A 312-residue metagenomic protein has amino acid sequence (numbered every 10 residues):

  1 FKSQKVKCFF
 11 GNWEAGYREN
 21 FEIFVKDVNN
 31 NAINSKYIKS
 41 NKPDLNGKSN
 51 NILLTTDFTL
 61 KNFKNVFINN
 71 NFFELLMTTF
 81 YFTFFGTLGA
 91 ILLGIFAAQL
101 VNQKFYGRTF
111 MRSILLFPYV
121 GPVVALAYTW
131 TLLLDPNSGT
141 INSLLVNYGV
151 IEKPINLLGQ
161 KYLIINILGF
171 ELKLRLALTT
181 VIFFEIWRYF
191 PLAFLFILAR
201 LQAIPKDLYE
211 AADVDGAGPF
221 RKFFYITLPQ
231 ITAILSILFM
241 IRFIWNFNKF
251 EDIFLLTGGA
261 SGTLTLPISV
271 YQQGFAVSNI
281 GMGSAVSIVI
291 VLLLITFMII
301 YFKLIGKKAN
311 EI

Functional and structural regions predicted by a protein language model:
F1-I312: A structural signal for multi-pass alpha-helical bundles of membrane permease subunits that mediate small-molecule
